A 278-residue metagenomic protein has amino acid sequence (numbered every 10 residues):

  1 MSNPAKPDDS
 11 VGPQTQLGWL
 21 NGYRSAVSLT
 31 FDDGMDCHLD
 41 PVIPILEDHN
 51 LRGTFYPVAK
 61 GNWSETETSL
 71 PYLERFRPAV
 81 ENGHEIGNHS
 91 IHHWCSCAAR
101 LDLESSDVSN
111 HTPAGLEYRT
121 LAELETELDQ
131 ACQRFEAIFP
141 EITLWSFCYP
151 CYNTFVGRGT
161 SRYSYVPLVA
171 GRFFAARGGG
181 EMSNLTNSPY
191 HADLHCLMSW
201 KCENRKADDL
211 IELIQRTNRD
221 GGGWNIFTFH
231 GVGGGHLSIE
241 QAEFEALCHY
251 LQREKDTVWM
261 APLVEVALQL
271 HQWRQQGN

Functional and structural regions predicted by a protein language model:
N3-D102, E117, E127-T154, R216 (+4 more regions): Active-site beta->alpha N-cap acidic-glycine motif
V11-Q16, L103-S106, M182-T186, R219-G222: Short hydrophobic/aromatic-rich motifs at helix boundaries and adjacent loops
P41, W63-P71, C95-L103, N110-R205 (+2 more regions): Catalytic domains of cell-wall/extracellular-matrix polysaccharide-remodeling enzymes, centered on de-N-acetylation
N50-G53, A59, V108-S109, A170-R172 (+2 more regions): Short, surface-exposed linear patches
G157-R158, M198-E265, Q269: Catalytic grooves of carbohydrate-active enzymes
H271-N278: Surface beta-strand/loop "capping" patches
